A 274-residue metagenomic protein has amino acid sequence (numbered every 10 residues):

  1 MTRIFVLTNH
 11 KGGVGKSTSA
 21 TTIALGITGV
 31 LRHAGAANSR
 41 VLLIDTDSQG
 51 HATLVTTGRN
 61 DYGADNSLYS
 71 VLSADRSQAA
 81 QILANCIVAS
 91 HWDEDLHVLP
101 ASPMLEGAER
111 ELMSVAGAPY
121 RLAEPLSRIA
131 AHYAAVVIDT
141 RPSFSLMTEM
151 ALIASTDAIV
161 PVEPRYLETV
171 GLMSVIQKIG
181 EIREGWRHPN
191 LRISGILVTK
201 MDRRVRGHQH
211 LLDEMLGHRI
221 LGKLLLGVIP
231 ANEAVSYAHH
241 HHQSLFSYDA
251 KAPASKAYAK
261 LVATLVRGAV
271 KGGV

Functional and structural regions predicted by a protein language model:
M1-V274: P-loop NTP-binding core
